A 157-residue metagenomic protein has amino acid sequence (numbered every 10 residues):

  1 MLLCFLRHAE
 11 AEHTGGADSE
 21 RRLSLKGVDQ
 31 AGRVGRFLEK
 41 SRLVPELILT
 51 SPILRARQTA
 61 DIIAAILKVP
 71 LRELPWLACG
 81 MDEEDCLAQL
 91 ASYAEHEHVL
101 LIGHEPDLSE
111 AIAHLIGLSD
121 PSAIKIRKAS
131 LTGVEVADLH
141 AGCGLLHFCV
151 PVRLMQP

Functional and structural regions predicted by a protein language model:
L2-M81, L108, S122, I126-A129: Active-site-proximal alpha-helix that buttresses catalytic centers in soluble enzyme cores
L3, E95-G103: Generic beta-sheet signal
S41-L43, S92-E97: Glycine-rich phosphate-binding loop signature in dinucleotide/nucleotide-binding domains
A78-L90: Short alpha-helix plus adjacent loop in nuclease-associated cores
S119-L145, C149-M155: Domain-level recognition of soluble alpha/beta enzyme cores, biased toward histidine phosphatases/phosphomutases
